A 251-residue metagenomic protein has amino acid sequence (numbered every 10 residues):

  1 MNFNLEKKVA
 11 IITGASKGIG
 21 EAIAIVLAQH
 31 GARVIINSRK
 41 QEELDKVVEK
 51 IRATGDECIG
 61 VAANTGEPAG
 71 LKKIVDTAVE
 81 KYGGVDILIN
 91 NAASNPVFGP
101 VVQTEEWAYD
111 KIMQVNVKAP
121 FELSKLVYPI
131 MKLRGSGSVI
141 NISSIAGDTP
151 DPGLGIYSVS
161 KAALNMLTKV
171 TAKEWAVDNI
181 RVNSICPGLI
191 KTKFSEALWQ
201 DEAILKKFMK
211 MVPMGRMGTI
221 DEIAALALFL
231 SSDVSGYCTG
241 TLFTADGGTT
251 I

Functional and structural regions predicted by a protein language model:
N4, F121, S136, R216-A245 (+1 more regions): C-terminal substrate-recognition "lid" of short-chain dehydrogenase/reductases
V9, S16-G18: Conserved glycine-rich cofactor-binding loop
Q41-E42, A62-I74, E106: The beta1-alpha1 cofactor-binding region of Rossmann-like NAD(H)/NADP(H)-dependent oxidoreductases
G99-V101, E105-D110, F208: Substrate-binding pocket helix/loop in short-chain dehydrogenase/reductase
S124, S160, T168: Active-site helix of classical SDR
P129, K173-V177, G236: Alpha-helical segment proximal to the catalytic Tyr-Lys
S144: Residue(s) in the substrate-gating loop at a strand-loop-helix junction that position the organic substrate next
